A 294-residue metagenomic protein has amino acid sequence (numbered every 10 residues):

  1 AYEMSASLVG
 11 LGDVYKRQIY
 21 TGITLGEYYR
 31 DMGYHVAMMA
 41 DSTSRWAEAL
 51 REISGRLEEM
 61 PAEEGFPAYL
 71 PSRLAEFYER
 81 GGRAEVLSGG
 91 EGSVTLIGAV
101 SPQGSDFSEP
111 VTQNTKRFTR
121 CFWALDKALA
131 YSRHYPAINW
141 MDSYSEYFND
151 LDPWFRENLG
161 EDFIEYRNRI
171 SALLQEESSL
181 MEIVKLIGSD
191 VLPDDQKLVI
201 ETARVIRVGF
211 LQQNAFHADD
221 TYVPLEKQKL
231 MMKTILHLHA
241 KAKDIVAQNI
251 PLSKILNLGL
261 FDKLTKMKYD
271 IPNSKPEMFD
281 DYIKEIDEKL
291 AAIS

Functional and structural regions predicted by a protein language model:
A1-G10, V14-Y15: Short, small-residue-biased leader/transition segments that mark boundaries at the very start of proteins
G12-T24: Short glycine-rich substrate-engagement loop in P-loop NTPases that contacts/grips substrate
D13, A47-E48: Extracytoplasmic/secreted cell-surface and envelope-processing proteins
K16-I19, L50, S108-E109: Conserved strand-to-helix beginnings and helix N-cap segments that scaffold or border functional pockets
T24, Y28-D31, S44-R45, E52-S294: Conserved catalytic/coupling modules of large nucleotide/cofactor-utilizing molecular machines
Y34: Exposed acidic/Ser/Thr-rich ligand/metal-binding surfaces
A37: Hydrophobic "anchor" residues on beta-strands that sit immediately upstream of conserved functional sites
